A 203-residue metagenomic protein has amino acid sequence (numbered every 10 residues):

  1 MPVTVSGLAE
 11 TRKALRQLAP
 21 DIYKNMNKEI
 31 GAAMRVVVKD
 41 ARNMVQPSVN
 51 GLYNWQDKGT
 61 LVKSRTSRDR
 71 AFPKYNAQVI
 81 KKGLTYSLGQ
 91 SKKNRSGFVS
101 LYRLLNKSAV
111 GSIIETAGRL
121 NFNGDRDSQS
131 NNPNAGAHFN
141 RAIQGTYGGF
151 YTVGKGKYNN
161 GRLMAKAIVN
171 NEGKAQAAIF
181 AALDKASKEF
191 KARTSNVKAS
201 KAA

Functional and structural regions predicted by a protein language model:
M1-G111, T116-A203: Short, Lys/Arg-rich flexible segments
